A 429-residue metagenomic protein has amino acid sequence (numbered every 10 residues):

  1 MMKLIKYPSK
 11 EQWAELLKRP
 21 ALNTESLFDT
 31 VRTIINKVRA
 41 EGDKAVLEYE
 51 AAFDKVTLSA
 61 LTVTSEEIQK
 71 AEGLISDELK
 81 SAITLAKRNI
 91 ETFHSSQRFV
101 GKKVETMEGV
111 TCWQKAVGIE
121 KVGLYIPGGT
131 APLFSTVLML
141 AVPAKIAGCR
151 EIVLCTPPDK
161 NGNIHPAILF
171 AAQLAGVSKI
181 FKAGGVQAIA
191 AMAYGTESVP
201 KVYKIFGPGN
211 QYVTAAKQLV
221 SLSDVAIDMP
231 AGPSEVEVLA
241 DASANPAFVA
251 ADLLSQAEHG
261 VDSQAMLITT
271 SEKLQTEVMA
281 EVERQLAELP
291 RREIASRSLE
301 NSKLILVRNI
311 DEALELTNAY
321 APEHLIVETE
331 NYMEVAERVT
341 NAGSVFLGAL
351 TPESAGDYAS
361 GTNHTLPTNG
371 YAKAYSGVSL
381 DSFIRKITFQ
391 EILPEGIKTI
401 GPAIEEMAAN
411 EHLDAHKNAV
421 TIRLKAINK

Functional and structural regions predicted by a protein language model:
M1-E120: N-terminal Rossmann-like NAD(P)+-binding subdomain of aldehyde/semialdehyde dehydrogenases
M2-P8, K179-G184, L304-N309: Short acidic-hydrophobic, aromatic-tinged amphipathic segments that line or gate anion-handling sites
F99-T106, A226, S263-I268, E288-S298 (+3 more regions): Flexible, glycine/charged-enriched surface loops at secondary-structure junctions
V104-F170: Conserved small-residue-rich beta-alpha loop and adjacent elements that most often cradle the phosphate/pyrophosphate
G176-Q264: Conserved NAD(P)+-binding/catalytic subdomain of aldehyde/semialdehyde dehydrogenases
H259, L267-A342: A glycine- and small/hydrophobic-rich beta-loop-beta segment that serves as a flexible "lid/hinge" or phosphate-binding
A319-K429: C-terminal core of ALDH-fold dehydrogenases
